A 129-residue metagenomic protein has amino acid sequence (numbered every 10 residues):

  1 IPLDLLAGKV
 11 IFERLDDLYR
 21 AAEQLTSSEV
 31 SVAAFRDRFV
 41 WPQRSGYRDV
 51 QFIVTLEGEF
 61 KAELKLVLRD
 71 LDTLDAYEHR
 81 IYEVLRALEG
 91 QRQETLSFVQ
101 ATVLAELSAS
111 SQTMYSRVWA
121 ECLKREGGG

Functional and structural regions predicted by a protein language model:
I1-G129: Long beta-strand-rich cores associated with HINT superfamily self-processing modules
